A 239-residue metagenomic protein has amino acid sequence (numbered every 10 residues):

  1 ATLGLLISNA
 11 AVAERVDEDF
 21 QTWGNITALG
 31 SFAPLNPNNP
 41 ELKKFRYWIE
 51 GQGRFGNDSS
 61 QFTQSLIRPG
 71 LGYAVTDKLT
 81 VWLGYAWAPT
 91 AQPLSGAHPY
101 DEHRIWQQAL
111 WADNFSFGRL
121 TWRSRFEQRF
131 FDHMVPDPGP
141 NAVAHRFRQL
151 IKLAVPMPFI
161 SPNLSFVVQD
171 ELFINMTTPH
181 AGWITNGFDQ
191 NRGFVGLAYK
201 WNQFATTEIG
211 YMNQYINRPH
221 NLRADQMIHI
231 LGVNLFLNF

Functional and structural regions predicted by a protein language model:
N9-Q61: Short glycine/proline- and aromatic-enriched beta-strand/turn motifs that initiate or cap beta-hairpins
A13-E14, G53-N57, Q92-G96, M134-N141 (+2 more regions): Extracellular loop and loop/strand-boundary signature of outer-membrane beta-barrel proteins
E18-G24, T63-S65, D101-I105, N141-Q149 (+2 more regions): Residues that define the transmembrane beta-barrel architecture of outer-membrane proteins
G30-F32, G51-N57, Y85-A91, D113 (+4 more regions): Transmembrane beta-strands of outer-membrane beta-barrel pores
L35-Y47, K78-L83, S116-L120, F159-L164 (+1 more regions): Repeated loop/turn-to-beta-strand initiation elements of outer-membrane beta-barrel proteins
G70-S95, P99-D132, A144-P162: Gram-negative (and chloroplast) outer-membrane scaffold detector with strong preference for beta-barrel transmembrane
A109, M227-F239: Outer-membrane beta-barrel "beta-signal"
S124-R218, F239: Outer-membrane beta-barrel transmembrane domain signature
